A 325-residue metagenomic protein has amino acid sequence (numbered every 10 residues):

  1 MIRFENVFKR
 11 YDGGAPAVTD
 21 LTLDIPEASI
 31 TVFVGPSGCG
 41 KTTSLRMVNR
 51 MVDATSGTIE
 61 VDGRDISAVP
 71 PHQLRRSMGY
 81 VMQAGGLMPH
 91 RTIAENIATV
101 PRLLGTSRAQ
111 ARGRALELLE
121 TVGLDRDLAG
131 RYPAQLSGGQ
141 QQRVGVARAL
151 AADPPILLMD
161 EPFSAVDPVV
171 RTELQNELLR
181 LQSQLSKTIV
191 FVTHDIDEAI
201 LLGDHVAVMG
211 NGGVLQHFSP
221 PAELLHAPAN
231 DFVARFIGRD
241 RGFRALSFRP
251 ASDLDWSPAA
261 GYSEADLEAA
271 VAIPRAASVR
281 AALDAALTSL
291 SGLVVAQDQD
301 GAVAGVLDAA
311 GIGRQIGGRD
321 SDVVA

Functional and structural regions predicted by a protein language model:
N49: Helix-to-loop junction immediately C-terminal to a conserved catalytic motif
D65-G79, L103, A109: ABC ATPase NBD coupling module
A94-R102, R112, L116: Short helical segment in ABC ATPase nucleotide-binding domains corresponding to the A-loop/adjacent helical element
A109-D127: Conserved ABC ATPase "signature" region
Y132-L136, Q140-Q142: Conserved ABC ATPase signature
A151-P155: A short, proline-enriched helix->beta-strand linker immediately N-terminal to the Walker B motif in ABC-type P-loop
Y262-D300, L307-A325: The conserved cystathionine-beta-synthase
